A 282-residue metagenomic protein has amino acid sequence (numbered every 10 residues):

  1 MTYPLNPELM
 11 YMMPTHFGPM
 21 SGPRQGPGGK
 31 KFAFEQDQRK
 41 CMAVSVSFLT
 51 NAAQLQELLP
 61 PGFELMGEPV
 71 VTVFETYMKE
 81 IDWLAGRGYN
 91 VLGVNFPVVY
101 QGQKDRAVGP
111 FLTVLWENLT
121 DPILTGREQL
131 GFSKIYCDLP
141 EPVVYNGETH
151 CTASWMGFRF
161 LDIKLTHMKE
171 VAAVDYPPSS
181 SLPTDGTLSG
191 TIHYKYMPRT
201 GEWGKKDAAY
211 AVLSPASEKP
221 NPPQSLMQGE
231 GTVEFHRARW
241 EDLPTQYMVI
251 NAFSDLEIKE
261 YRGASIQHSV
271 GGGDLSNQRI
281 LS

Functional and structural regions predicted by a protein language model:
T2-P27, R127-S282: Interaction-surface and assembly-scaffold signal
H16-G18, G29-K30, L92, V98: Active-site-adjacent core segments of small-molecule enzymes
P23-E75: N-terminal ordered "arm"
Q38-K40, G86-N90, Y145: Solvent-exposed loop and beta-edge segments used for protein-protein assembly and interaction
V44-V46, V94, C151: Hydrophobic residues positioned within well-ordered beta-strands of beta-sheet architectures
M66-V99: Short, structured protein-protein interaction patches enriched in aromatics and acidic/basic residues, typified by
Y77, V99-Q103, A153-R159: Short, flexible beta-strand-to-coil junctions
N95-S133: Hydrophobic alpha-helical segments and helix pairs
